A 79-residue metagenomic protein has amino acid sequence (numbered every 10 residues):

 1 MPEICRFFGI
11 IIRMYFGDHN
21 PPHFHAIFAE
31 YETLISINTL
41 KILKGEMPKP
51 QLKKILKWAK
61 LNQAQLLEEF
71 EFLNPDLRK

Functional and structural regions predicted by a protein language model:
P2, P21-P22, P48-P50, P75: Proline-rich intrinsically disordered, low-complexity coils
E3, T33, L43, L66-E69: Glycine-rich, flexible loop/turn motifs
E3-F7, A26: Short acidic-hydrophobic surface loop/beta-edge motif
G9-R13: Charge-dense, helix-prone N-terminal extensions
Y15-M47: A short, structured beta-strand/loop element
K49, K53-K79: C-terminal structural segments of small proteins and small subunits
